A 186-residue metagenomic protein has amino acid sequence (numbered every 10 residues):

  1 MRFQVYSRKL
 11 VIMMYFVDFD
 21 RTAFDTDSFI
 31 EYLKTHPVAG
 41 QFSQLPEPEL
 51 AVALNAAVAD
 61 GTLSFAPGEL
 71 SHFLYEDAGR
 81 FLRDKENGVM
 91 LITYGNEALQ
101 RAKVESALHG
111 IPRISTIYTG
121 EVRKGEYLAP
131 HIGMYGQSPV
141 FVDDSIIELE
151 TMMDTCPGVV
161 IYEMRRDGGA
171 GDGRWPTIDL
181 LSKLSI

Functional and structural regions predicted by a protein language model:
Y6, L10-M13, E105, H109-F141 (+1 more regions): Asp-based, Mg2+/Mn2+-dependent phosphohydrolase catalytic module
Y6, L10-N55: Active-site neighborhood of HAD-like aspartate-dependent phosphohydrolases
T22, E97, I147: Conserved Rossmann-like nucleotide-cofactor binding loop
T22-F24, V38-L50, F73-Y75, L91 (+3 more regions): Solvent-exposed loop/turn and edge beta-strand elements of beta-rich ligand-binding domains
L50-F65, K103-I111: Short, basic/glycine-rich phosphate-binding loops at helix/coil junctions that contact nucleotide phosphates
L63-M90, V122-A129: Short, acidic loop-to-helix structural element flanking the phosphoryl-transfer center in phosphate-processing enzymes
K85-M90, Y94-T119: Substrate-recognition/cap helix-loop segment adjacent to the acidic, metal-dependent catalytic center of Asp-based
